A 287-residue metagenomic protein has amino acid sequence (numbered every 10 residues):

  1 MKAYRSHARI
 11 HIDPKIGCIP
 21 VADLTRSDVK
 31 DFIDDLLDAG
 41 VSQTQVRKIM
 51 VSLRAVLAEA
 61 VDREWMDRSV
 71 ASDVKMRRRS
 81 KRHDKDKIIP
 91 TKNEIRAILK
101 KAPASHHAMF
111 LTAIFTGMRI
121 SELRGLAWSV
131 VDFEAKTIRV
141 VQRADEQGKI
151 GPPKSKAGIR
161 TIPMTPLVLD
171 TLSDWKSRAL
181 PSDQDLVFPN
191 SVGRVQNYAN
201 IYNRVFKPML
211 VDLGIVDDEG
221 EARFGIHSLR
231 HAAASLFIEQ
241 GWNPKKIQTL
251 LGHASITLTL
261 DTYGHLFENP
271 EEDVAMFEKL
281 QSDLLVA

Functional and structural regions predicted by a protein language model:
M1-W65, R194-Y202, V216-E219, R223-S228: N-terminal core-binding DNA-recognition domain of tyrosine site-specific recombinases/integrases
H11-I12, I16, L53-V61, L172-W175 (+4 more regions): Hydrophobic recognition helices of helix-based DNA-binding modules
D38, K100, A135, E146-D170 (+5 more regions): C-terminal secondary-structure termini that scaffold catalytic or DNA-interacting sites
A39, Q43, R96-H107, T116 (+6 more regions): Short, basic (Lys/Arg/His-rich) helix/loop patches that form interaction surfaces in the mid-to-C-terminal regions
Q43, R47-V51, D62-L126, E134 (+5 more regions): Basic, Lys/Arg- and aromatic-enriched nucleic-acid-binding interface segment
V130-T137, W242-T262: Short, polar N-cap/turn motifs at the start of nucleic acid-interacting alpha helices
A144, L251-M276: Catalytic-site neighborhood detector that most strongly recognizes the C-terminal catalytic loop/helix of tyrosine
